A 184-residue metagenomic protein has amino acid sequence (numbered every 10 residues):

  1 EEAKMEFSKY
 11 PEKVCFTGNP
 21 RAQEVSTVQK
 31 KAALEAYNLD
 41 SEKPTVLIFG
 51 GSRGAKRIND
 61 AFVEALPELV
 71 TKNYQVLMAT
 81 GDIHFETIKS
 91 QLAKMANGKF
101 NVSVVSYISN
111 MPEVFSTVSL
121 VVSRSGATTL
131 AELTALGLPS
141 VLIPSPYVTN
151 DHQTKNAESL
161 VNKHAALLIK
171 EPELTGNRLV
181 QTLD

Functional and structural regions predicted by a protein language model:
E1, G50, T80, S123 (+1 more regions): Short beta-strand/turn micro-motifs composed of small residues that flank or help shape donor/cofactor-binding pockets
E1, T17-P20, I143-P146, I169-E173: Short beta->alpha connector loops at strand-helix junctions that form conserved, small/polar/Pro-enriched
E1-K31: Active-site-proximal region of nucleotide-activated glycan assembly enzymes, centered on histidine/acidic-rich loops
E2-Y10, T129, N150-A157: Short, glycine/polar-rich helix-capping loops at beta-to-alpha or helix-loop-helix junctions that flank or form
A3-V14, K89-S90, M95, V114 (+1 more regions): Short loop/helix-cap segments at secondary-structure boundaries that form the rim of catalytic
K9-E12, K72, G98, L136-G137 (+1 more regions): Short, structured coil segments at secondary-structure junctions
K30-A32, L39-L120, T154-A157, N162 (+1 more regions): Donor-nucleotide binding loops and adjacent catalytic segments primarily of GT-B fold Leloir glycosyltransferases
M111-H152: A donor-sugar binding/catalytic signature common to diverse glycosyltransferases and related nucleotide-sugar
